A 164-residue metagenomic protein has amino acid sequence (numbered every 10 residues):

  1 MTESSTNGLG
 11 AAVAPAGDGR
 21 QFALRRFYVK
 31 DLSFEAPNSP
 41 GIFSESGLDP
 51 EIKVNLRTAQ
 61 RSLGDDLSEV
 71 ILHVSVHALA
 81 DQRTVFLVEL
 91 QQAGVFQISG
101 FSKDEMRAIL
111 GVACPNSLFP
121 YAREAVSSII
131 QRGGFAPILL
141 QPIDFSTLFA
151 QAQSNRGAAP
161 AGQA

Functional and structural regions predicted by a protein language model:
M1-S117, Y121-A164: N-terminal intrinsically disordered, cationic/polar leader segments that include organellar targeting peptides
